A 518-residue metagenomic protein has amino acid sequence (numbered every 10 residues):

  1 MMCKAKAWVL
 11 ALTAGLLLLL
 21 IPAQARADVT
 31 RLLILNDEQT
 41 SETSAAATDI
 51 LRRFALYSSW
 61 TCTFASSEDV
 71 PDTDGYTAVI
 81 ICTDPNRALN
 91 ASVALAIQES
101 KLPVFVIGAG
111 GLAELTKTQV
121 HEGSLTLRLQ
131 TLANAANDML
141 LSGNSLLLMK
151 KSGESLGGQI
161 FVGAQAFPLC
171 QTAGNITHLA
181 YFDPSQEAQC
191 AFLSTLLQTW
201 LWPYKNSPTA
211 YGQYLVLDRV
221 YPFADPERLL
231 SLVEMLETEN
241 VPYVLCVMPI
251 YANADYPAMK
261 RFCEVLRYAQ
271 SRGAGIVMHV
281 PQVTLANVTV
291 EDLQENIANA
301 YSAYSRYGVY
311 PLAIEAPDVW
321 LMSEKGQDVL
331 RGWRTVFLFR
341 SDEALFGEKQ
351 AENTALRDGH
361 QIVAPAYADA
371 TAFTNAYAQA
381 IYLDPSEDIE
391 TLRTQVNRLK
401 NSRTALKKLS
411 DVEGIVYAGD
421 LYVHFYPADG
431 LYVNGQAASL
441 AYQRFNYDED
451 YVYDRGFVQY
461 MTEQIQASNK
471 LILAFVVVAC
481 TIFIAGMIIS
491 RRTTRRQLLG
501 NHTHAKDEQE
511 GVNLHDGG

Functional and structural regions predicted by a protein language model:
I21-V29: Sec-dependent signal peptide cleavage junction
V29-R31, Y76, L102, T118-G212: A glycine-centered loop/beta-turn motif at secondary-structure junctions
R31-Q39, F105-T118, E239-W333, D342-K349 (+1 more regions): Metal-dependent polysaccharide deacetylase catalytic core of the NodB/CE4 family, i.e., the active-site-bearing domain
S41-F105: Helical hinge/lid and interdomain linker segments adjacent to catalytic or ligand-binding clefts that mediate domain
Q189, L193, Q198-G275, Q282-T284: Active-site beta->alpha N-cap acidic-glycine motif
W200, Y204-T209, E234-A254, R334-L345 (+2 more regions): C-terminal domain-boundary segment and adjacent tail
C480-T493: Alpha-helical transmembrane segments
R495-G518: Cytoplasmic C-terminal tails of single-pass
